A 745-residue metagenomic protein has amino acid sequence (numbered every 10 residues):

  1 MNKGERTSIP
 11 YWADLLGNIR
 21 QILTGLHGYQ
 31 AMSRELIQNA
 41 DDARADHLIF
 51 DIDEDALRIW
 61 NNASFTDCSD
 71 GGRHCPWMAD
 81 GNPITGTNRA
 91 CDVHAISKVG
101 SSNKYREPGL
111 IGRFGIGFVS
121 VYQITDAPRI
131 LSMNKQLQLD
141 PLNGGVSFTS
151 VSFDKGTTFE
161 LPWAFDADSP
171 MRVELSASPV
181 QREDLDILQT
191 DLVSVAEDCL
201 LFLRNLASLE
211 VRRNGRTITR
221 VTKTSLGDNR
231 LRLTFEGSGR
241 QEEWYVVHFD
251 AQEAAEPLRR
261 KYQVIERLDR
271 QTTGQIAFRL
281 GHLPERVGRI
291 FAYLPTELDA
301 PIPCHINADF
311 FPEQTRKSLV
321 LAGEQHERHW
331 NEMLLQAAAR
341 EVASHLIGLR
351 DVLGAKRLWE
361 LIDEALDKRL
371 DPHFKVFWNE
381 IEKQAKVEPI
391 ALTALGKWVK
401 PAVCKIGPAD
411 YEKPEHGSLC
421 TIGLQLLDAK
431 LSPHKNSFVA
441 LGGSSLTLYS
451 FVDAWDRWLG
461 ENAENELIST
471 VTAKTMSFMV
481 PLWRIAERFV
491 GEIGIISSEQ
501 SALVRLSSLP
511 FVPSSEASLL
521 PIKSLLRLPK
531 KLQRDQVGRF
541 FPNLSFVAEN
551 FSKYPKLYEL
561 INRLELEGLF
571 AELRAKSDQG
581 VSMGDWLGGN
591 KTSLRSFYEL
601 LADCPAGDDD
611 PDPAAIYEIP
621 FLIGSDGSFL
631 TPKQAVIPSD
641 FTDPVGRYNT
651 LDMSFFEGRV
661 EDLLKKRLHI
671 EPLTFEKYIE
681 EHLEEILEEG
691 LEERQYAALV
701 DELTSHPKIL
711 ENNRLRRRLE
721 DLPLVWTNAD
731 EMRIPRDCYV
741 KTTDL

Functional and structural regions predicted by a protein language model:
M1-P170: GHKL (Bergerat-fold) ATPase N-terminal catalytic module, capturing the glycine-rich phosphate-binding loop and acidic
N18, T125-L745: GHKL/Bergerat-fold ATPase module
